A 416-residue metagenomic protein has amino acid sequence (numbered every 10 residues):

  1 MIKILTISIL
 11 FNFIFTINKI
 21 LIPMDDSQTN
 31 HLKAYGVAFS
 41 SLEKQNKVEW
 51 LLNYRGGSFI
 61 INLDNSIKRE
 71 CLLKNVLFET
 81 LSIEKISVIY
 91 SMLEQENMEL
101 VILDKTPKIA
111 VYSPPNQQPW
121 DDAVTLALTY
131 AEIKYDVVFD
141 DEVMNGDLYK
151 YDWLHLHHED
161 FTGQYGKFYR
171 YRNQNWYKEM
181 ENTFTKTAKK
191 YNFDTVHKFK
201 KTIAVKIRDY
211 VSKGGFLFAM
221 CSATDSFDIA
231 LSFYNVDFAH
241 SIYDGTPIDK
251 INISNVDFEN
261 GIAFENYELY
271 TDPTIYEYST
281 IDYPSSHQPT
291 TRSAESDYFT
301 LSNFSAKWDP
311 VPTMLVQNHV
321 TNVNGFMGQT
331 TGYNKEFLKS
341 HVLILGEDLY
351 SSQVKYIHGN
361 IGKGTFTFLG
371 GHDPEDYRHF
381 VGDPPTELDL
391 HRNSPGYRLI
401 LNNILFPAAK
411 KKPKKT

Functional and structural regions predicted by a protein language model:
I2-T16: Sec-dependent N-terminal signal peptides
I17-D122, G371, R378, P413: Hydrophobic targeting/anchoring helices
I17-P23, T29-I60, D237, K335-T416: Extracellular ligand-binding/catalytic regions of CAZymes and related secreted enzymes and adhesion modules
K19-I20, D25-T29, D64-R69, Q118-T224 (+1 more regions): Helical hinge/lid and interdomain linker segments adjacent to catalytic or ligand-binding clefts that mediate domain
M92-N97, D141-V143, S351-K355: Alpha-helical scaffolding within the catalytic cores of extracellular/periplasmic polymer-degrading hydrolases
I102-K105, G146-Y149, Y210, F337 (+1 more regions): Extracellular/periplasmic catalytic domains that process cell-envelope and extracellular macromolecules
P119-D122, T129, D225, V236 (+1 more regions): Catalytic beta-strand/loop cores that center a nucleophilic Ser/Cys/Thr and support acyl-enzyme chemistry
K167-N303: A glycine-rich, often tryptophan-bearing local segment used as a flexible ligand/cofactor-contacting loop or short
